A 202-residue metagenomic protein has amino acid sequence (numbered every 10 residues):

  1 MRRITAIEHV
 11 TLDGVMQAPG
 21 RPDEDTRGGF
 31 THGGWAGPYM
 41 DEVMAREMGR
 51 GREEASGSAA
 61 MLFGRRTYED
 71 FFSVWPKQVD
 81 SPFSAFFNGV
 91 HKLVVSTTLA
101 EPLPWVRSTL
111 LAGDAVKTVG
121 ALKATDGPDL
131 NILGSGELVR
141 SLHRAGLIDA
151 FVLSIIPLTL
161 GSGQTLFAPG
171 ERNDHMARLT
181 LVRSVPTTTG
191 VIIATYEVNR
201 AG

Functional and structural regions predicted by a protein language model:
M1-G202: Enzymes that bind and transform nitrogen-containing heteroaromatic metabolites
